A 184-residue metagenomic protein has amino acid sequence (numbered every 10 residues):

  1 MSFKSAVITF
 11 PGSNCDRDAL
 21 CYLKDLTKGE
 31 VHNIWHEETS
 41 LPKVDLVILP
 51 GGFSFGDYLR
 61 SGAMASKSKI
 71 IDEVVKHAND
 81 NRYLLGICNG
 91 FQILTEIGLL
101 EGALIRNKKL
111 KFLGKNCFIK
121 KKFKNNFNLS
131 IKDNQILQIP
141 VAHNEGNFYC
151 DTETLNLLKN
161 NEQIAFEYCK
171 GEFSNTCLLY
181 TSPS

Functional and structural regions predicted by a protein language model:
M1-G86, I93-E101, I105-L113, K120 (+3 more regions): N-terminal beta1-alpha1 cap of cysteine-dependent amidohydrolase-like domains
G86-I87, V141: Alpha-helical architecture
G90-F91, N125: Short, flexible active-site-adjacent loop segments at beta-strand->alpha-helix junctions, enriched in small/polar
F91-Q92, G146: Short hydrophobic/aromatic residue motifs in ordered secondary structure
N116-C117, L137: Small-molecule pocket liners
C117-F123, H143: Conserved AMP-binding/adenylate-forming
N126-L179: Catalytic beta-strand/loop cores that center a nucleophilic Ser/Cys/Thr and support acyl-enzyme chemistry
Y180-S184: Conserved small/polar residues in nucleotide/adenosyl-binding loops
